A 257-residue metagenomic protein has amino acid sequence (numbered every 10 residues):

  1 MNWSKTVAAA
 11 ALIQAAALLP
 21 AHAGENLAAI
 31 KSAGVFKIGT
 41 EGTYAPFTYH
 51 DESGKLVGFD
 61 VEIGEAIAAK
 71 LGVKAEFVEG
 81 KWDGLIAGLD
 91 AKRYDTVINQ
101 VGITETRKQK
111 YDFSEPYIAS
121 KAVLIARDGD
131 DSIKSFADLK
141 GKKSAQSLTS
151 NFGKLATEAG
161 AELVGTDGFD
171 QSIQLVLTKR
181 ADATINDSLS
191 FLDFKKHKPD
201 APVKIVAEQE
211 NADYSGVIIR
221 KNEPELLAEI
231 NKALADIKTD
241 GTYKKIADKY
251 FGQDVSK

Functional and structural regions predicted by a protein language model:
G24-N26, N151-V164, V203-A207, K232-K257: Ligand-binding clefts/hinges and TM-proximal coupling segments of bilobed small-molecule sensing domains
E25-Q100, D240: Extracytoplasmic small-molecule ligand-binding "clamshell" domains of the periplasmic binding protein/Venus flytrap
L27, R127-K143: Flexible hinge/capping segments at coil-to-helix
V35-T40, F136-L148: Short loop->beta-strand "edge-of-pocket" segments that line small-molecule binding or catalytic clefts across diverse
E62-K70, K143, S150-N151, Y214-Q253: Extended ligand-binding regions for polar small-molecule ligands
F77-A87, D131, L148-S150, V164-T178 (+1 more regions): Short helix-initiation/N-cap motifs at beta->coil->alpha
V101-Q109, L155, D182-N211: A ligand-binding cleft/hinge motif common to bilobed small-molecule-binding domains
A119-V123, L192-L234, F251-K257: Periplasmic-binding protein-like
